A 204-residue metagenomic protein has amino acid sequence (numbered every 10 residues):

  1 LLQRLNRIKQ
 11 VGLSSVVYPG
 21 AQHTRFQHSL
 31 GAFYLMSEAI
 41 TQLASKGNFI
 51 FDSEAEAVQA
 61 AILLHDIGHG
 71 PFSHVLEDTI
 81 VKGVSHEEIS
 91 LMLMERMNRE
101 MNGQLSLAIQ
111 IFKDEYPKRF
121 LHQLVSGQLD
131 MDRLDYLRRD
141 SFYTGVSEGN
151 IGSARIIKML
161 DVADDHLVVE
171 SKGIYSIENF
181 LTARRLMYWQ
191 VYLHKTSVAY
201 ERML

Functional and structural regions predicted by a protein language model:
L1-A60, G68-M203: Sequence-structural signature of the catalytic-core scaffold of metal-dependent phosphohydrolases that act on
